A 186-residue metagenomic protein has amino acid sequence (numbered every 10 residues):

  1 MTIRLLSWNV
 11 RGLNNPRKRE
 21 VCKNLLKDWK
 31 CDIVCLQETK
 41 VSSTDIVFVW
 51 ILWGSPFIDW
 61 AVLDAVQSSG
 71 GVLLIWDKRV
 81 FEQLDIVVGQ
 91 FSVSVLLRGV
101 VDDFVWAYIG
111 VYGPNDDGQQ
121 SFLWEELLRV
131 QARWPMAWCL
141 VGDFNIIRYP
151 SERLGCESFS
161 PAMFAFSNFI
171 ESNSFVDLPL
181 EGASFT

Functional and structural regions predicted by a protein language model:
M1-T186: A shared catalytic/ligand-binding motif for oxyanion handling
